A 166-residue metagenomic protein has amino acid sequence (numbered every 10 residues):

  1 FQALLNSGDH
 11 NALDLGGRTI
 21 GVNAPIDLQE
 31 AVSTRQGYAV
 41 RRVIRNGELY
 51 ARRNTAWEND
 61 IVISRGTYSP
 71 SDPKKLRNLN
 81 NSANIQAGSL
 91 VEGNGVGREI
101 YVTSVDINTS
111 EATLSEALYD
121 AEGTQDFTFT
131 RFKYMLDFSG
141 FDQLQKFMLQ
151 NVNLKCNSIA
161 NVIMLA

Functional and structural regions predicted by a protein language model:
F1-L4, G21-Y38, N46-G123: Autoprocessing Asn-cyclization modules and mimics
A3-A12, S33-G47, Y134-Q150, A166: Surface-exposed loop/turn motifs in large extracellular/passenger domains
D14-G16, N23, R45-R52, N94 (+3 more regions): Feature marks extracellular polysaccharide-active and adherence modules
S115-V152, C156: Cys-His-centered catalytic/binding microenvironment captured across papain-like cysteine peptidases and homologous
A160, M164-A166: Extended amphipathic alpha-helical coiled-coil/heptad-repeat regions
